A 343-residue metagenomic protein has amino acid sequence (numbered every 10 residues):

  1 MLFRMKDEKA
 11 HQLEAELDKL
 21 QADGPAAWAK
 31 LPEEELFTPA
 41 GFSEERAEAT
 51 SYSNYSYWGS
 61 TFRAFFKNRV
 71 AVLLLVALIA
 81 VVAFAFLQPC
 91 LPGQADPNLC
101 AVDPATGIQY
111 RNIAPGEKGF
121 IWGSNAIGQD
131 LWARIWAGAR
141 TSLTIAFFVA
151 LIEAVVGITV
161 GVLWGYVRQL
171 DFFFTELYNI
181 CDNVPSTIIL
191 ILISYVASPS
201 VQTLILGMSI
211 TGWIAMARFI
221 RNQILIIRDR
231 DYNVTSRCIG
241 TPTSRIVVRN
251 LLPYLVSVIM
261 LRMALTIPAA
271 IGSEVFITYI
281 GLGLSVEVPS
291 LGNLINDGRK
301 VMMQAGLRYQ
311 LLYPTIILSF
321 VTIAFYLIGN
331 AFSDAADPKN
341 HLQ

Functional and structural regions predicted by a protein language model:
M1-I158, V162, Q169, N183 (+6 more regions): Gly/Trp-centered helix-boundary motif
L75-A77, I145-V149, L177, L190 (+5 more regions): Hydrophobic core positions of alpha-helical segments in small-molecule transporters and transporter systems
I121, I152-G157, V162-I227, M260: Generic hydrophobic transmembrane alpha-helix motif, especially the helices
Q129-T144, F148, Q169-D171, T175 (+2 more regions): Amphipathic cytosolic juxtamembrane alpha-helices at the membrane-cytosol interface of multi-pass membrane transporters
L151-V160, D182, V247-V248, L252-M260 (+4 more regions): Transmembrane alpha-helical interface segments in multi-pass membrane proteins
V160-W164, I193, I220, N233 (+3 more regions): Hydrophobic alpha-helical interface/terminus motif in multipass membrane transporters
I191-L192, V196, S200-I205, S209-G212 (+1 more regions): Non-cytoplasmic
W213, A217, A270, V321-F325: Alpha-helical transmembrane segments
